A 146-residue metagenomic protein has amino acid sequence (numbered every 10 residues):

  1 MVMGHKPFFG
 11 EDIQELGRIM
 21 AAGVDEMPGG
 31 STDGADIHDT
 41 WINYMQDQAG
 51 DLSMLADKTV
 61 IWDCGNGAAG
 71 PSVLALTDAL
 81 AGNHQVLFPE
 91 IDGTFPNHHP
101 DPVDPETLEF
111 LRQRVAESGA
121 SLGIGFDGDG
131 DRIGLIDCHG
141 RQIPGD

Functional and structural regions predicted by a protein language model:
M1-S118: Gly/Ser/Thr-enriched, mixed-charge loops and adjacent short helices that form phosphate/oxyanion-binding elements
P100-D146: Acidic, glycine-rich loop-and-beta core segments that form the ion-binding/anion-interacting portion of active sites
